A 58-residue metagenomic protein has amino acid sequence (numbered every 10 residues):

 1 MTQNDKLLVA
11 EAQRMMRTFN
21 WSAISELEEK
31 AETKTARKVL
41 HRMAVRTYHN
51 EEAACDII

Functional and structural regions predicted by a protein language model:
T2-E26: N-terminal acidic leader/helix
F19-I58: Short, charge-rich amphipathic interface segments used for partner binding and complex assembly
